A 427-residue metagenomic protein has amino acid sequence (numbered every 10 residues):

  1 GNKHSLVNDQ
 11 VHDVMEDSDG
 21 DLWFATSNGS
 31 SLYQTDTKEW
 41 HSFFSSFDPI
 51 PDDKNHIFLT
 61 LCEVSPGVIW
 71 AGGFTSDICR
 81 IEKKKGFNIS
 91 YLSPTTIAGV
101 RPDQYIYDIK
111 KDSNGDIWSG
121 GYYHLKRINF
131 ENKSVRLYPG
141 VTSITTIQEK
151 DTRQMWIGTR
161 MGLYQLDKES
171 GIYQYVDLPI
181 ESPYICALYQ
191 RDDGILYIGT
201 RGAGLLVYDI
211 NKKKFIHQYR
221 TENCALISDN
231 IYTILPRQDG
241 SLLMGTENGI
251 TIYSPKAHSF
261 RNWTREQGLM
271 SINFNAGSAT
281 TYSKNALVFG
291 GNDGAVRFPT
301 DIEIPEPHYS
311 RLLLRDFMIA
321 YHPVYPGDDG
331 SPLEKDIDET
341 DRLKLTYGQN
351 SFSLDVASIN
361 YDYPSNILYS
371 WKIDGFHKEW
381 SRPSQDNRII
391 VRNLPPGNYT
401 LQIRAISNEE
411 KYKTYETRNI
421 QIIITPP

Functional and structural regions predicted by a protein language model:
G1-H12, D48-F58, A98-P102, G140-S143 (+4 more regions): Residue-level "micro-hotspots" composed of small/polar
E16-D19, E63-P66, K111-N114, Q148-R153 (+3 more regions): Residue-level detector of Asp-centered blade-edge/turn motifs that repeat once per structural unit in beta-propeller
D21-F24, V68-A71, D116-S119, Q154-I157 (+3 more regions): Conserved beta-propeller blade signature
N28-S31, F74-I78, Y122-K126, R160-Y164 (+3 more regions): Loop/turn residues immediately N-terminal
Q34-K38, E82-G86, N129-K133, D167-G171 (+3 more regions): Short loop/turn segments that connect beta-strands within beta-propeller blades
Y105-D108, G121: Solenoidal tandem-repeat scaffolds enriched in leucines and small polar residues
Y123, T145, M161-Y164, P183-Y189 (+2 more regions): Beta-propeller domains
